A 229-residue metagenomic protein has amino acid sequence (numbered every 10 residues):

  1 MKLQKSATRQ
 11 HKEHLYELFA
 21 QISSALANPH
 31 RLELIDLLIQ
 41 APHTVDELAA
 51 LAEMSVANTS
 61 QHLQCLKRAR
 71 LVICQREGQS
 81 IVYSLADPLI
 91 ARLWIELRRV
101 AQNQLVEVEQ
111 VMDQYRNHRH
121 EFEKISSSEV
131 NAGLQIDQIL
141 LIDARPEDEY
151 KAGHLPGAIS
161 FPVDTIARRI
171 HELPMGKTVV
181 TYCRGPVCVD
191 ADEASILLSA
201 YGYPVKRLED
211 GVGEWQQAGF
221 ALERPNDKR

Functional and structural regions predicted by a protein language model:
M1-L18, R92-D137, D143, P225: Amphipathic alpha-helical dimerization/coiled-coil segments that flank or bridge DNA-binding/regulatory modules
L18-A57, I81-P88: N-terminal helix-turn-helix DNA-binding core of bacterial DNA-binding proteins
L63-Q64, V212: Short, hydrophobic-biased segments on the C-terminal half of alpha helices that form "recognition helices"
K67-E77, S84: Beta-hairpin "wing" of winged helix-turn-helix
K67-R68, K151, Q217: The C-terminal cap of the DNA-recognition helix in HTH/winged-HTH DNA-binding domains, marking the helix-to-coil
L71, L173-Q216: Catalytic cysteine-centered active loop of the rhodanese-like fold, especially the PTP/DSP P-loop
C74, L222-E223: Short beta-strand "wing" residues that participate in macromolecule-binding interfaces
E129-E193, P225: Positively charged, proline/Ser/Thr-rich regional signature most characteristic of the Rhodanese/CDC25-like
